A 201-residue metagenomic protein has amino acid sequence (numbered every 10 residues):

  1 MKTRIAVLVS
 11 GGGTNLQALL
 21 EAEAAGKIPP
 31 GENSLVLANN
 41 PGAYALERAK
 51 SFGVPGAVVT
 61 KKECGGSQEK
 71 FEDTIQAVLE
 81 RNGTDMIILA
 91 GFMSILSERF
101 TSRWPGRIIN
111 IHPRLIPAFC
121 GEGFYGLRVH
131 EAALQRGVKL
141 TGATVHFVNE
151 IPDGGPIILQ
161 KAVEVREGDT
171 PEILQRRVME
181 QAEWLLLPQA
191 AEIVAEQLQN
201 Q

Functional and structural regions predicted by a protein language model:
M1-Q201: One-carbon transfer enzymes
